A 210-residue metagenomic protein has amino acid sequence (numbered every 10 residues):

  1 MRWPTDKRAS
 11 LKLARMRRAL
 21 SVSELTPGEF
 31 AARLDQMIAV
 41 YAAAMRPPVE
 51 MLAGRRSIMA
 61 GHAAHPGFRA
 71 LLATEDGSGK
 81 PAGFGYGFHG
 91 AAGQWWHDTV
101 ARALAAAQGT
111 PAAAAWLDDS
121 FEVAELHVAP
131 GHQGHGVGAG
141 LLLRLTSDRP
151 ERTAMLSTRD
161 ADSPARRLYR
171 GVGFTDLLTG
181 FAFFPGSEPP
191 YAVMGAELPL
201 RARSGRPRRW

Functional and structural regions predicted by a protein language model:
R2-D35: Conserved N-terminal entry element of GNAT/NAT acetyltransferase domains
G28, I38-L52: Helix-loop element at the rim of GNAT/NAT acetyltransferase active sites that forms part of the acceptor-substrate
Y41, Y169, F174: Conserved active-site tyrosine of GNAT-family acetyltransferases
P47-D76, A82, Y86-A92, P111-A112: Active-site rim helix/loop that mediates acceptor-substrate recognition in acyltransferases
F68-L72, F84, S120, E125 (+1 more regions): Short hydrophobic/aromatic beta-strand element in the GNAT-like acyltransferase core that lines or flanks the acyl-donor
Y86-E125, F183-S187: Conserved acyl-donor/pantetheine-binding loop and adjacent beta-alpha core of acyl/acetyltransferases and related
A115-W116, V123-G140, D160-R167, G171: Conserved glycine-rich acetyl-CoA-binding loop
V128-Q133, T146, M155-R166, A182-Y191 (+1 more regions): Conserved beta-strand-loop-alpha-helix junction that forms the acyl-donor binding cleft
